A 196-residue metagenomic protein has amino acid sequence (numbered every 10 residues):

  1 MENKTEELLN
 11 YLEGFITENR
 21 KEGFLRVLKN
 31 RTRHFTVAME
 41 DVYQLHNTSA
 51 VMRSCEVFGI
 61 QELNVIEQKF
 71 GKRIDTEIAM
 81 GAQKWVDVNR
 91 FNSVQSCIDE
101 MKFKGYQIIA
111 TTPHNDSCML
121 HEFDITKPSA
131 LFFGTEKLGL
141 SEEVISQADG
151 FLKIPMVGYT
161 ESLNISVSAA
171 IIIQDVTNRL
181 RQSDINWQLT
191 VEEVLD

Functional and structural regions predicted by a protein language model:
M1-D196: Post-transcriptional modification and biogenesis factors for structured RNAs of the translation apparatus
